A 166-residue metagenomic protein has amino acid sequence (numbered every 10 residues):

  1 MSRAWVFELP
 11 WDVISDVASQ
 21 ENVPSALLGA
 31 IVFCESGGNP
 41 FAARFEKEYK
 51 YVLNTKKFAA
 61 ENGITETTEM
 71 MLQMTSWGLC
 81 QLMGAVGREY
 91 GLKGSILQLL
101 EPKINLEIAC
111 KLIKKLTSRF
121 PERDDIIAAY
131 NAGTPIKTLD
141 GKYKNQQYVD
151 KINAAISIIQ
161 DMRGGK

Functional and structural regions predicted by a protein language model:
S2-K166: Catalytic glycan-binding domains that act on GlcNAc-containing polysaccharides
